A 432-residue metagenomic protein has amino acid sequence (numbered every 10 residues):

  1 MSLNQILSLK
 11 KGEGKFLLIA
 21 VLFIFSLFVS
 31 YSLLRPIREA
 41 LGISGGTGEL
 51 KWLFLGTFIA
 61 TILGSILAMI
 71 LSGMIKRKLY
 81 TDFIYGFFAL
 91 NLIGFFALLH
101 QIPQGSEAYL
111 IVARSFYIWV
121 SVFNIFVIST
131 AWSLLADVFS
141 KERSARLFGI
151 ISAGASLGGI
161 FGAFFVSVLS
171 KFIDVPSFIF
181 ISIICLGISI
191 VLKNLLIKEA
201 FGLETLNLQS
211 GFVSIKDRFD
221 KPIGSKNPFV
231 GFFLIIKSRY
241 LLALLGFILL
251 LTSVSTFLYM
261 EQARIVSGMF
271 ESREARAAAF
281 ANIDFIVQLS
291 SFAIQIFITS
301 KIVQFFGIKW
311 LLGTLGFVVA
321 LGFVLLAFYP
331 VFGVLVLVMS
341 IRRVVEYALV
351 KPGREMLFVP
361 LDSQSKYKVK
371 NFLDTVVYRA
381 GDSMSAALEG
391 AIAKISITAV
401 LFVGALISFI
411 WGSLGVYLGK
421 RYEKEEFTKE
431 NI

Functional and structural regions predicted by a protein language model:
M1-V21, T47, S72-L79, G86-A89 (+9 more regions): Intracellular loop-helix junctions on the cytosolic face of multi-pass helical membrane proteins
F16-A68, V112-S170, S225-L234, A243 (+2 more regions): Substrate-agnostic recognition of the 12-TM MFS/MFS-like secondary transporter fold
K51-F54, T81-Y85, F148-G149, I179-F180 (+4 more regions): Hydrophobic/aromatic positions within or immediately flanking transmembrane alpha-helices of multi-pass small-molecule
I62, A89-L90, L186-I190, A320-L321 (+1 more regions): Small-residue-rich packing faces within the transmembrane alpha-helices of Major Facilitator Superfamily
K76-D82, F165-I184, G307-G313, A387-G412: A membrane-interface helix-boundary motif in multi-pass transporters
Y80-F95, I183, W310-V324: Structural signature of the two symmetry-related core transmembrane helices
A97-I102, L195-L196, F297, G322 (+3 more regions): Helix-loop junctions at the membrane-solvent interface of multi-pass transporters, primarily the C-terminal
W310-L349: C-terminal transmembrane helical hairpin of 12-TM major facilitator-type secondary transporters
